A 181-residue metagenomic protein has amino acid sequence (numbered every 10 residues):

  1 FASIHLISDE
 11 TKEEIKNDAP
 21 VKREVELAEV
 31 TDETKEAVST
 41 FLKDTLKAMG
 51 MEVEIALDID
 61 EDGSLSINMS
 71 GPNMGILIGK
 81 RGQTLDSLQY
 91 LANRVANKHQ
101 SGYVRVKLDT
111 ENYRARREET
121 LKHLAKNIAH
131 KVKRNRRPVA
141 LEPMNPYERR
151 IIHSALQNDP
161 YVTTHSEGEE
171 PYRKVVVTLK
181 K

Functional and structural regions predicted by a protein language model:
F1-K181: RNA-contacting regions in translation and RNA-metabolism proteins, encompassing KH/S1 modules where present
